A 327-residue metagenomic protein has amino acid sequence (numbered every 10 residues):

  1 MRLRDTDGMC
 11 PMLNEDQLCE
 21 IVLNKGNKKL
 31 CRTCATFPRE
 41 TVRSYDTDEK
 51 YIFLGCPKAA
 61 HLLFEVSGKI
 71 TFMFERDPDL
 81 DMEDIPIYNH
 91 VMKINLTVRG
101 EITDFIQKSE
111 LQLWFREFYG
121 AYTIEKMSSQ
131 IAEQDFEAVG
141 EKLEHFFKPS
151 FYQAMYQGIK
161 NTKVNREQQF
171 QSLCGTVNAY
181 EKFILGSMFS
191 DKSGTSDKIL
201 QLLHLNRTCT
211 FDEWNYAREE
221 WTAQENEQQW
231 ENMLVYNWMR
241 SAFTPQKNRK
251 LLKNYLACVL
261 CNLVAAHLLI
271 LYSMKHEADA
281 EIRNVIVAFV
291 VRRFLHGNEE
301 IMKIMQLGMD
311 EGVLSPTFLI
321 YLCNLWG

Functional and structural regions predicted by a protein language model:
M1-D7: N-terminal, Lys/Arg-enriched amphipathic/low-complexity engagement segments that precede the first folded domain
M9-P11: Short, surface-exposed charged micro-motifs
N14-F64: Short Cys/His-based metal-binding microdomains
V22-G26, E83-P86, H90, R249 (+1 more regions): Conserved aromatic-histidine-acidic binding/catalytic patches
K58-K148: Charged, amphipathic alpha-helical linkers/stalks
L113-G327: Hydrophobic, aromatic-lined core segments that form the binding pocket/scaffold for planar heteroaromatic ligands
